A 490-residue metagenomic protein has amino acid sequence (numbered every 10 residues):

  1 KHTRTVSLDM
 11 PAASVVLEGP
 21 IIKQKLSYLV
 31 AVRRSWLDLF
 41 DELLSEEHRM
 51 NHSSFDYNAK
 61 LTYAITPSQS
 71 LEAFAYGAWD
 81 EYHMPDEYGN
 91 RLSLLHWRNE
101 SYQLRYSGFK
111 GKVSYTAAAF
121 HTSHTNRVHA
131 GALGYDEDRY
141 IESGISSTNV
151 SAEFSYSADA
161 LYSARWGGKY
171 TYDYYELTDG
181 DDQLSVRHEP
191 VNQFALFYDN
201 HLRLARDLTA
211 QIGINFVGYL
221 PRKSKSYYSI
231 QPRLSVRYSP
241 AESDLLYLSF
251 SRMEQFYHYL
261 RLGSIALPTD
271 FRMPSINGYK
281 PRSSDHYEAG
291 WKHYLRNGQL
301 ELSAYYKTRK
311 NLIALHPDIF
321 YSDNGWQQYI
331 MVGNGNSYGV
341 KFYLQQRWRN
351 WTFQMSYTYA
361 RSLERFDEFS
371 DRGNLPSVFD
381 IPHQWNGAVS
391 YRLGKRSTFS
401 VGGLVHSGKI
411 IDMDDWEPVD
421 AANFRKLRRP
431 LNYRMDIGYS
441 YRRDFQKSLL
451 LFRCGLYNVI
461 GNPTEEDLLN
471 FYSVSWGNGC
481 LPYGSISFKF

Functional and structural regions predicted by a protein language model:
K1-R49, S53-A64, E72-Y76: Predominantly transmembrane beta-strands of Gram-negative outer membrane beta-barrel pores used for transport
R4-M10, V30-R34, A73-W79, A117-S123 (+8 more regions): Transmembrane beta-barrel strands of outer-membrane/channel proteins
D9-A13, S53-F55, H96-E100, F109 (+11 more regions): Residues that define the transmembrane beta-barrel architecture of outer-membrane proteins
T62-D80, H96-K225, S239-A241, E301-Y306 (+1 more regions): Face-selective signature of the C-terminal outer-membrane beta-barrel domain
E81, T125-R127, Y174, S224-K225 (+5 more regions): Surface-exposed extracellular loop regions of Gram-negative outer-membrane beta-barrel proteins, predominantly
I141-F154, E189-F197, K280, H286 (+4 more regions): Outer membrane beta-barrel strand-and-loop segments of large Gram-negative receptors, especially TonB-dependent
A205-D207, Y305-T308, I330-D414: Gram-negative outer-membrane beta-barrel transporters
K310, R349, R396, V405-W416 (+2 more regions): C-terminal beta-signal and adjacent terminal beta-strands/loops of Gram-negative outer-membrane beta-barrel proteins
